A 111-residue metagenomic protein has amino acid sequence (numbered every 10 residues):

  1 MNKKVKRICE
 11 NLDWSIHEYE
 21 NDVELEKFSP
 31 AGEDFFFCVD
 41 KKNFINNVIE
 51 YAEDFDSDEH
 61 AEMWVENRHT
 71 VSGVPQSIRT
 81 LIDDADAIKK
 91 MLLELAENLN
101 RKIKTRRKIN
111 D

Functional and structural regions predicted by a protein language model:
M1-N2, A85: Generic alpha-helical secondary structure
N2-V5, C9-D56: Amphipathic, interaction-prone secondary-structure segments
F44-D111: Intrinsically disordered, low-complexity regulatory regions enriched in serine/threonine/proline and acidic residues
